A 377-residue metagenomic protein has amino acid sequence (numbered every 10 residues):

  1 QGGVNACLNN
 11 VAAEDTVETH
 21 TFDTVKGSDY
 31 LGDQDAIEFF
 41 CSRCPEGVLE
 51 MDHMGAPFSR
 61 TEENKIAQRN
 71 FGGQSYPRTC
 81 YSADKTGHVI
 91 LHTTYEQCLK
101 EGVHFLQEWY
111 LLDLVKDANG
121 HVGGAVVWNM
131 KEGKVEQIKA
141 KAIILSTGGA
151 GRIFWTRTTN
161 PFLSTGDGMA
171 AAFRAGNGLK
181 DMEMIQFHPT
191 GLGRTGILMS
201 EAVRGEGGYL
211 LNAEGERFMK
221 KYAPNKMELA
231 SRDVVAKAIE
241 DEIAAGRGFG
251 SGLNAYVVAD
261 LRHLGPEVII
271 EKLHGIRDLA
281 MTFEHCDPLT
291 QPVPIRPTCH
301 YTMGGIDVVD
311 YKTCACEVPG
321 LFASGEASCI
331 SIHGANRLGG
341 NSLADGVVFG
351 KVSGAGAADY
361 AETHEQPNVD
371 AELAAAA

Functional and structural regions predicted by a protein language model:
Q1-A56: Redox-cofactor-proximal catalytic regions of oxidoreductases
G32-P45, R78-E96, L106, T158-G166 (+3 more regions): Short beta-strand to alpha-helix junction loop
E50-K134, K139, S146, H188-T195 (+1 more regions): Conserved redox-cofactor binding core of oxidoreductases
L112-W128, K272-S331: A glycine-rich dinucleotide-binding beta-alpha-beta segment and adjacent secondary-structure elements that constitute
Q137-G148, A172, G215, L321-G325: Short hydrophobic core segments
A142-I197, L229, H333, G339-G356: Glycine-rich loop(s) and the adjacent beta-strand/alpha-helix scaffold that form part
A171, N177-P294, G356-E362: An anion/pyrophosphate-binding glycine-rich loop and adjacent beta-alpha core in soluble alpha-beta enzymes
Y360-A377: Long, amphipathic alpha-helical stalk/connector segments used for oligomerization, subunit docking, or mechanical
